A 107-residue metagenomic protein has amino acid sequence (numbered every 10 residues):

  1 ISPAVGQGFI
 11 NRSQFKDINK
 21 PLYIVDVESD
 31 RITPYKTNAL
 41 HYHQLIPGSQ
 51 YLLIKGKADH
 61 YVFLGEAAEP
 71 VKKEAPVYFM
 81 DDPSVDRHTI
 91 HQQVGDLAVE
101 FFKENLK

Functional and structural regions predicted by a protein language model:
I1-D17: Primarily recognizes the serine-hydrolase "nucleophile elbow" in alpha/beta-hydrolase and SGNH/GDSL folds
I1-S2, Y23-D26, Q50-L53: Structural recognition of the beta-strand scaffold that forms the well-ordered cores of secreted hydrolase catalytic
G6-Q7, S29-T33, D59-Y61: Acidic catalytic loop of the alpha/beta-hydrolase fold
N11-R12, K20, P34-G48, E66-A67: Short alpha-helix in the alpha/beta-hydrolase fold that links the catalytic acid
I18, I24-D26, D30: Short beta-strand/loop motif that positions the catalytic acidic residue of the alpha/beta-hydrolase fold
Q44-M80: Catalytic histidine neighborhood in serine/cysteine hydrolases with alpha/beta-hydrolase-type architecture
E66-K107: Catalytic active-site module of serine/aspartate enzymes centered on a nucleophile-bearing elbow/loop
